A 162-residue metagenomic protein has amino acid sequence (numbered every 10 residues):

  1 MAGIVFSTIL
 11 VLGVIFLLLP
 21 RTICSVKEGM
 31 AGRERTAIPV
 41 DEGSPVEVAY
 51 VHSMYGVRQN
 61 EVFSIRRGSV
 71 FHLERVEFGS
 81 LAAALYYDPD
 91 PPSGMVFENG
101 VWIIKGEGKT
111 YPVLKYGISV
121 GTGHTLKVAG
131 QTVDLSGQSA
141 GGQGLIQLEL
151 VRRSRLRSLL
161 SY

Functional and structural regions predicted by a protein language model:
A2-R21: Hydrophobic membrane-insertion alpha-helices, especially the h-region of bacterial N-terminal signal peptides
V5-T8, A37-A49, D90-P91, S139-Q143: Short N-terminal helix-initiation segments at or just after the protein's N-terminus
T22-V26: N-terminal segment immediately downstream of the Sec signal-peptide cleavage site in secreted/extracellular proteins
K27-F78: N-terminal secretory signal peptides
F71-E74, L85-Y162: Mature, soluble, non-transmembrane domains
G79, A83: Glycine-rich catalytic cores of cysteine/serine-nucleophile enzymes that process amide/ester linkages in cell-envelope
